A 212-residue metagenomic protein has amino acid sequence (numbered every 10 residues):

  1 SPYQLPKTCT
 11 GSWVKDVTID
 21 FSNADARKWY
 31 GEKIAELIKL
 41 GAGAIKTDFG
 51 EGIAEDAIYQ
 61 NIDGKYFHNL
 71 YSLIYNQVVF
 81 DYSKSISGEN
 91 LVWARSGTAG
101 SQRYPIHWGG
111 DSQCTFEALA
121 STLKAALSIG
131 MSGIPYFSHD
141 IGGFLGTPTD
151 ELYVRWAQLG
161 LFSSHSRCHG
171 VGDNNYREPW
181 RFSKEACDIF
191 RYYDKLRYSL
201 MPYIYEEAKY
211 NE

Functional and structural regions predicted by a protein language model:
S1-E212: Catalytic-domain carbohydrate-binding cleft regions of carbohydrate-active enzymes
